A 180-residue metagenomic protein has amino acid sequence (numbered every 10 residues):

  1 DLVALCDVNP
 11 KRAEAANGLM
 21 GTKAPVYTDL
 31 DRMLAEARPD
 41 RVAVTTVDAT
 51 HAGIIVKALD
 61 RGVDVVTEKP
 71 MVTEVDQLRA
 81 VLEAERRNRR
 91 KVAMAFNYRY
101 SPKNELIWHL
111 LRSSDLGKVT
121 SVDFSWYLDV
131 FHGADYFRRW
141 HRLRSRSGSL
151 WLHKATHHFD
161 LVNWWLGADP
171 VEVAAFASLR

Functional and structural regions predicted by a protein language model:
D1, T22, R38, D115-K118 (+1 more regions): Short loop/turn motifs at secondary-structure junctions
D1-G21: N-terminal Rossmann-like dinucleotide-binding module
A4, R41, S121: Short, Asp-centered acidic motifs that coordinate Mg2+ and/or phosphate in catalytic or ligand-binding sites
A16-K23, A80, A84-E85: Short, conserved SAM-binding/catalytic segment of Class I S-adenosyl-L-methionine-dependent methyltransferases
K23-D29: Conserved SAM-binding strand-loop segment of SAM-dependent methyltransferases
R32-M33: Short alpha-helical segment
E36, R41, V47-D48, A52-R99 (+1 more regions): Beta-strand-loop-alpha-helix segment that lines the small-molecule cofactor/substrate pocket of alpha/beta enzymes
K91, Y98-R180: Predominantly a Rossmann-like dinucleotide-binding segment in NAD(P)-dependent oxidoreductases
